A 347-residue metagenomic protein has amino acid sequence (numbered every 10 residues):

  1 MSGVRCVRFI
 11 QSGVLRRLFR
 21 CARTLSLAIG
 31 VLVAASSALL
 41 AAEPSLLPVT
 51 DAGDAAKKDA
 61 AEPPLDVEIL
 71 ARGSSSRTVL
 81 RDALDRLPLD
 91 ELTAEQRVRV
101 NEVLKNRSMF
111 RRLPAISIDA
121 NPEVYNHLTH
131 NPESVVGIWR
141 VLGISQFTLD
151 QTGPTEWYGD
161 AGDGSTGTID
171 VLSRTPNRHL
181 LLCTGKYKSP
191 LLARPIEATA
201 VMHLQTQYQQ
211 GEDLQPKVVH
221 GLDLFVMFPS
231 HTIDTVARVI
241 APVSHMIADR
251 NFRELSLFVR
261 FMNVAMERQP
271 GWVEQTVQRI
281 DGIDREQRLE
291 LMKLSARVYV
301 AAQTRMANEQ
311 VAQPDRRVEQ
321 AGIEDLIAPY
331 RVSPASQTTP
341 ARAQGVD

Functional and structural regions predicted by a protein language model:
M1-C21: N-terminal secretory signal peptides that target proteins for export/translocation
R17, A22-A38: Bacterial N-terminal signal peptides
A42-E43: Boundary of Sec targeting at the N-terminus
L46-V49, G53, K58-L92, Q205-D347: Terminal "cap-and-tail" regions of soluble proteins that handle hydrophobic small molecules
D54-G153: Hydrophobic ligand-binding cavity/cleft-lining segments
Q96, M109-P114, N121-V124, N177-H179 (+2 more regions): Envelope-exposed proteins and targeting segments
V135-E156, R279-V298: Short solvent-exposed beta->alpha transition segments
L149-H203: Glycine-rich portal/gate segments that line the openings of hydrophobic small-molecule binding cavities
